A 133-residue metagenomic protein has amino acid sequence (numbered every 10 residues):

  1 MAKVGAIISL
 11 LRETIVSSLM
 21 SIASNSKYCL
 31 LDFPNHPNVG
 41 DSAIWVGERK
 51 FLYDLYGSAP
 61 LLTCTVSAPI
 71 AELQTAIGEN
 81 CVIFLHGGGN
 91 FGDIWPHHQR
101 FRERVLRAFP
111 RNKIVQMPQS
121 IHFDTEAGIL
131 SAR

Functional and structural regions predicted by a protein language model:
A2-R133: Aromatic- and Gly/Pro-rich donor/ligand-binding loops that form nucleotide- or phosphate-bearing donor binding pockets
